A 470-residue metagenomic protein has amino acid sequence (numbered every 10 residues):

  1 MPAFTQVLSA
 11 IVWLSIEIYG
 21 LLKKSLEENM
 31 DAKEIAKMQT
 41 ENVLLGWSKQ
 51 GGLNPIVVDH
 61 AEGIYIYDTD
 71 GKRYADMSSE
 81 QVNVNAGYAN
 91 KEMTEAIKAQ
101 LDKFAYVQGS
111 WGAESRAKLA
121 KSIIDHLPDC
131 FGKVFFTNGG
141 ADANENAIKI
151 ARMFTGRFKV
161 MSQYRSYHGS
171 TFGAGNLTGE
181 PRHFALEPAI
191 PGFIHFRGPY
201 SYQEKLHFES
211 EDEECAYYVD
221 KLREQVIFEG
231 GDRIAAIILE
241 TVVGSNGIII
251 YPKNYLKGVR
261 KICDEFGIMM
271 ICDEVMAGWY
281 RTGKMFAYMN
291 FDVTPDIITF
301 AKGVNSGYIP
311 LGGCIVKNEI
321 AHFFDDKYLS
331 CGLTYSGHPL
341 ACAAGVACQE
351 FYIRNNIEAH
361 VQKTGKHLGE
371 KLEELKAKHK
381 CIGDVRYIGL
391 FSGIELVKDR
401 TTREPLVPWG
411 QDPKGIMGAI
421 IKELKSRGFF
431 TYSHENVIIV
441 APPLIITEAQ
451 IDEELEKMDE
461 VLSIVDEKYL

Functional and structural regions predicted by a protein language model:
I11-N29: Short, Lys/Arg-enriched N-terminal segments with co-localized hydrophobic residues within the first ~10-30 amino acids
M30-L470: Conserved N-terminal phosphate-binding loop of PLP-dependent enzymes in the Aspartate aminotransferase
